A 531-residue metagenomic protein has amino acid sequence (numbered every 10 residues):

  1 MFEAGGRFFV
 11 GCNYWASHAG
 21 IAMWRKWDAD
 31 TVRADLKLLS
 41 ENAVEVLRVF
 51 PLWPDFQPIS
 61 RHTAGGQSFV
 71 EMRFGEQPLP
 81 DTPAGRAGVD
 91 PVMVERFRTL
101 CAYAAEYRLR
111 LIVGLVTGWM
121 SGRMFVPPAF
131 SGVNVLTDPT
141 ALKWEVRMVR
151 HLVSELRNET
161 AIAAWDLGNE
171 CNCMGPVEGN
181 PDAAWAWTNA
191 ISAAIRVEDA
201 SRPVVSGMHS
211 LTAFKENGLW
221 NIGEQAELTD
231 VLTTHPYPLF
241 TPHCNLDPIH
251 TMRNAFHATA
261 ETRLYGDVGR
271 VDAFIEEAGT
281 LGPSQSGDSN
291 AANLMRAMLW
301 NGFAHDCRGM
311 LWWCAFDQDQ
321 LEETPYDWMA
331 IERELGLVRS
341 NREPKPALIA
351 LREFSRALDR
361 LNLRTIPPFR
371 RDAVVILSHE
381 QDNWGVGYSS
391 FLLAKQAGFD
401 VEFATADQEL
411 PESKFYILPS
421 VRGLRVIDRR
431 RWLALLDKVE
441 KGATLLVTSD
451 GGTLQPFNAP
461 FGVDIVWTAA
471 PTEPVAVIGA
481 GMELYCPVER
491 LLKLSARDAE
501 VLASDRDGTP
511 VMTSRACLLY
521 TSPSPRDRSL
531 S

Functional and structural regions predicted by a protein language model:
F2-T229, A292: Active-site mouth of glycoside hydrolases
N172-V177, H243-N245, E261-L294: Active-site clefts of carbohydrate-active enzymes
I191, R370-A397: Short, charged N-terminal beta->alpha structural module
M208, L219-M252: Aromatic- and acid-rich polysaccharide-binding/catalytic face of secreted or lumenal carbohydrate-active enzymes
N293-P325: Substrate-binding cleft of secreted/luminal carbohydrate-active enzymes
I331, E343-L358, A516-L518, S522-S531: Extracellular ligand-binding/catalytic regions of CAZymes and related secreted enzymes and adhesion modules
A394-L410: A short, well-structured beta->alpha microelement
G423-S531: A conserved amphipathic helix/loop scaffold that creates a polar/acidic microenvironment used either to coordinate
